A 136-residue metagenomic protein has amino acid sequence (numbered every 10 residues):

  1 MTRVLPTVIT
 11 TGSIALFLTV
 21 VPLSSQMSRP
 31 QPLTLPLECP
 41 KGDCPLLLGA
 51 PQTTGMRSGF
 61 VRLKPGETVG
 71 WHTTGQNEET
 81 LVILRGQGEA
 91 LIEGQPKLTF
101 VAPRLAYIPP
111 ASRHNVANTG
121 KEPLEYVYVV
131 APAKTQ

Functional and structural regions predicted by a protein language model:
M1-G12: Bacterial N-terminal signal peptides that target proteins for export
L16-R57, K64, G70-W71, L91 (+3 more regions): A short, N-terminal "cap"/entry segment at the start of jelly-roll beta-barrel domains of the cupin/DSBH fold
Q52-T54, Q76, Q95, K121-E122: Short strand-connecting beta-turns/loops that link adjacent beta-strands
R57, N77, P110: Exposed loop/turn and edge beta-strand positions of beta-sandwich/beta-sheet ligand-binding modules
G59-V61, L81, V127: Conserved hydrophobic/aromatic positions in well-ordered beta-strands
T68, E78-A102, S112: A short beta-strand-loop-beta hairpin characteristic of the jelly-roll/cupin
H72-T74, H114: Histidine-centered divalent metal-coordination motifs
P110-T135: Ligand-binding loop in jelly-roll beta-barrel domains
